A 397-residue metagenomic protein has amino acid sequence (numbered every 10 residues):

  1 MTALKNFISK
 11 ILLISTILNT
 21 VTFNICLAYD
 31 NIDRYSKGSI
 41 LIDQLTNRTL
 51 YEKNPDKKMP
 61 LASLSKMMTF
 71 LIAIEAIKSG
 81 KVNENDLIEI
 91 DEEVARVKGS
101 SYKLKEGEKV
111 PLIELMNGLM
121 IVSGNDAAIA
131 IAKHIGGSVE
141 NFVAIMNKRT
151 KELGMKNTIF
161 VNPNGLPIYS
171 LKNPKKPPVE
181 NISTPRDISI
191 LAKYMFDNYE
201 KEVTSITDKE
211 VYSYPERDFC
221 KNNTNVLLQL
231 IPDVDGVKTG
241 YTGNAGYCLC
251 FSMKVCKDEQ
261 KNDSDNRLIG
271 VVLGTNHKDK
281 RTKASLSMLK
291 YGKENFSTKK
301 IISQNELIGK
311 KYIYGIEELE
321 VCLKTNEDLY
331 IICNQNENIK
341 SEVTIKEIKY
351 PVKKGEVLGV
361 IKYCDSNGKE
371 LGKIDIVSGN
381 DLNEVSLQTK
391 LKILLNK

Functional and structural regions predicted by a protein language model:
M1-L12: Bacterial N-terminal signal peptides that target proteins for export
F7-I8, T22-I25: Alpha-helical sensor/transducer elements of the RecA-like P-loop NTPase core
L12, T16-V21: Hydrophobic core
I25-S189, F196-N198: Active-site-adjacent loops and short helices of periplasmic peptidoglycan-processing enzymes
I159, K176-K397: Domain-terminus/edge residues, biased toward the C-terminal soluble/receptor-binding domains of extracytoplasmic
